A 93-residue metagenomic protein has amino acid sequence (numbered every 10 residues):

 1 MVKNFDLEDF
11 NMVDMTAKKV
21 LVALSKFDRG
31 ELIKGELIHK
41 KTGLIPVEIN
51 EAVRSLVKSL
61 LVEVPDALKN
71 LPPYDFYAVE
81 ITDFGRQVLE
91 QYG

Functional and structural regions predicted by a protein language model:
M1-K3, L37, Q91: Long, compositionally biased intrinsically disordered regions
M1-L21: Short alpha-helical segments that sit at the start of domains
V22-R29: Short, locally clustered residues in the helix-turn-helix/winged-helix DNA-binding domain
R29-K41: Short acidic, hydrophobic short linear motifs in intrinsically disordered regions
G43-S59, F76: Short amphipathic alpha-helical interaction segments
V57-K69: A short, conserved structural fragment
N70-D75: Short, solvent-exposed loop/turn segments that connect beta-strands within catalytic domains and beta-strand-rich
Y77-G93: Short, amphipathic alpha-helical interaction segments positioned at domain boundaries
